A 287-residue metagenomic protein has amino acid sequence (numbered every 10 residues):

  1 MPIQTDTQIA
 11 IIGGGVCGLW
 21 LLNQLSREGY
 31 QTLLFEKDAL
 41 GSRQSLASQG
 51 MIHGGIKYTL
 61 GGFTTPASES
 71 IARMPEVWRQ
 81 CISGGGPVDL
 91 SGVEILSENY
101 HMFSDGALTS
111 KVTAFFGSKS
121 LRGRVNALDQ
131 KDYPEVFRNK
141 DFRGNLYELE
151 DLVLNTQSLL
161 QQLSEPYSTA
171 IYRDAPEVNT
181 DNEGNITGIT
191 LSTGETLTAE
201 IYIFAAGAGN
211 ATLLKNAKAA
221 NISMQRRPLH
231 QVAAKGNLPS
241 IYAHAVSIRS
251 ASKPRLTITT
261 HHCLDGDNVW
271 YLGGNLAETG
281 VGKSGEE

Functional and structural regions predicted by a protein language model:
I3-C17: Beta1/beta-strand and adjacent pyrophosphate-binding region of the FAD-binding site in flavoprotein oxidoreductases
D6, Q31-T32, A170: Residue-level detector of anion-binding/catalytic polar loops
C17, L40, G209: Conserved Rossmann-like nucleotide-cofactor binding loop
W20, Q24, V93, F204 (+1 more regions): Active-site substrate-recognition segment that forms the wall of the catalytic cavity or substrate channel
S26-A47: Glycine-rich FAD pyrophosphate-binding loop
G50-V136: Dinucleotide-binding Rossmann-like beta1-alpha1 core, especially the glycine-rich loop that anchors the ADP
L146-I201, A205-A211: Helical element adjacent to the flavin cofactor pocket in flavoenzyme catalytic cores
